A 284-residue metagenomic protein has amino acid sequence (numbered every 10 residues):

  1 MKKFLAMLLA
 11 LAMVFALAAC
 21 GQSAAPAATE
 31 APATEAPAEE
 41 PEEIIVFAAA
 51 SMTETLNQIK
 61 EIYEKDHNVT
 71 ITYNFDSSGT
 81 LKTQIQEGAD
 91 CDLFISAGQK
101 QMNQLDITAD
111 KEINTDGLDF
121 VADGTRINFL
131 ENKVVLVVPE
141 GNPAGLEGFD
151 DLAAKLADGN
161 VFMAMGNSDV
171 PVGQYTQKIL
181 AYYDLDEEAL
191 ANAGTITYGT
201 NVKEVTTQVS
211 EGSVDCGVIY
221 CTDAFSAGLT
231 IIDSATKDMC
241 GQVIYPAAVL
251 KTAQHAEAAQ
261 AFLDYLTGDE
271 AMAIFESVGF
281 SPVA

Functional and structural regions predicted by a protein language model:
M1-L11: Positively charged n-region of N-terminal signal peptides that target proteins for export
F15-A19: C-terminal motif of bacterial Sec signal peptides marking the signal peptidase cleavage site
G21-S23: Bacterial signal peptide processing site
A27, A31-E64, G79, G98-Q99 (+3 more regions): Exported/periplasmic ABC-transporter solute-binding proteins
S78-D119, F225-G228: Pocket-flanking alpha-helical
F120-T125: Short, P/G- and charge-enriched loop/turn segments at secondary-structure junctions
